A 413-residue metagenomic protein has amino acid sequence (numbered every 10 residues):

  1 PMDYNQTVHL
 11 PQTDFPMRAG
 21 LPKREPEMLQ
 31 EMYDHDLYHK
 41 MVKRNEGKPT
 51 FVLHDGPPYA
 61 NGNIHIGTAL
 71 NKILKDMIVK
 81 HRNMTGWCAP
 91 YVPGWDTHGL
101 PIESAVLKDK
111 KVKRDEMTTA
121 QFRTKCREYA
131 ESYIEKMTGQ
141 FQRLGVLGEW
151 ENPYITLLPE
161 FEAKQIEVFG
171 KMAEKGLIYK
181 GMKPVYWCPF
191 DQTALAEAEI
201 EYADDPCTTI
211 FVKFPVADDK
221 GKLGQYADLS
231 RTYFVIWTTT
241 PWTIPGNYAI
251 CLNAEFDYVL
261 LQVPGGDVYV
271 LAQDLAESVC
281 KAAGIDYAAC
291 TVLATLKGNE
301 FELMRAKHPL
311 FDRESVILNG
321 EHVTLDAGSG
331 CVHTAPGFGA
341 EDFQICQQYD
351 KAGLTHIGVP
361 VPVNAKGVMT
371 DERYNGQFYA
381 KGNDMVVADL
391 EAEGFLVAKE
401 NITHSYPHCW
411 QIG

Functional and structural regions predicted by a protein language model:
M2-G266, A335-Q348, H356-R373, E393-G413: N-terminal, positively charged nucleic-acid-binding surface of large information/translation enzymes
P245, A249, F256-C331, A340-Q344: Protease-associated
A289, G298-L303, N375-V387: A glycine-biased structural micro-motif
G320-D326, Y349-V359: Interaction modules related to DNA damage response and DNA replication/repair
